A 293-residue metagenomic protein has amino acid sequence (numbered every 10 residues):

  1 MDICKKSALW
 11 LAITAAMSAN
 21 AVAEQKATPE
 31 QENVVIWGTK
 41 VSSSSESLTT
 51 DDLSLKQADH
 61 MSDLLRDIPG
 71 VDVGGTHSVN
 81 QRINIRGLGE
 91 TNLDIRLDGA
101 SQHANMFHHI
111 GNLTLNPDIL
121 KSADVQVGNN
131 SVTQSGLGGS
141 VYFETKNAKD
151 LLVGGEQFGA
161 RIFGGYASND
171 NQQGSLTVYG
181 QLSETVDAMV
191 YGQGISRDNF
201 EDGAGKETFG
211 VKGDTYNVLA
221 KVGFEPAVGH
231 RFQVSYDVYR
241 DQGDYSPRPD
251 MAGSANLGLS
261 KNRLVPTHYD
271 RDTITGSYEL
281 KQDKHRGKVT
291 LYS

Functional and structural regions predicted by a protein language model:
K26, E30, I83-V127: Periplasmic plug
E30-M61, R82, E90: N-terminal periplasmic "start-of-domain" segments of outer-membrane beta-barrel proteins
Q81, G139, F158-A160, Q172-L176 (+3 more regions): Hydrophobic, lipid-facing positions within transmembrane beta-strands of outer-membrane proteins
E90, S183-T185, E225-G229, Q282-H285: Outer-membrane beta-barrel channels and translocator barrels
I110, G164-Q173, S196-P226, L259-R271: Outer-membrane beta-barrel proteins
L115-R161: A beta-strand signature from Gram-negative outer-membrane beta-barrel systems, especially the internal plug domain
I162-Y166, V190-G194, V234-V238, V289-S293: Transmembrane beta-barrel strands of outer-membrane/channel proteins
G203, F209-V211, T215, G229-G287 (+1 more regions): Flexible loop and strand-edge segments within Gram-negative outer membrane beta-barrel domains
